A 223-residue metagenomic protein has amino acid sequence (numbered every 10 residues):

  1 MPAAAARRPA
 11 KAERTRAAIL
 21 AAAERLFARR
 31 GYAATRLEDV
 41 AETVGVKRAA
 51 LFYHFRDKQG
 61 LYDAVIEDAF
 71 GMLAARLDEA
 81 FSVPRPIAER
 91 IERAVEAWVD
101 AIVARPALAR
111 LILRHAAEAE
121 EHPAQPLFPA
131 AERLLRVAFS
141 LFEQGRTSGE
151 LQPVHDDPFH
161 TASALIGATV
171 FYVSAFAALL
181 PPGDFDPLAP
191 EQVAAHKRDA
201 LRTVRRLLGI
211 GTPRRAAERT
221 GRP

Functional and structural regions predicted by a protein language model:
M1-A3, D100, A104, E132-S148 (+2 more regions): C-terminal peripheral helix-coil segments that are non-catalytic and often amphipathic
A5-P9: Short Lys/Arg-rich basic patches
R14, A18, A22, L26-G60 (+1 more regions): Helix-turn-helix
R29-A33, P84, R105, S148: Short coil/turn segments at alpha/beta junctions that flank glycine-rich nucleotide-binding fingerprints
A64, D78-L108, H155-L165, A194-K197 (+1 more regions): Hydrophobic alpha-helical connector segments
E67-M72: Short, basic, alpha-helical segments at the C-terminal edge of helix-turn-helix-like DNA-binding modules
V103-Q125, A175-G183: Amphipathic alpha-helical segments used for helix-helix packing
